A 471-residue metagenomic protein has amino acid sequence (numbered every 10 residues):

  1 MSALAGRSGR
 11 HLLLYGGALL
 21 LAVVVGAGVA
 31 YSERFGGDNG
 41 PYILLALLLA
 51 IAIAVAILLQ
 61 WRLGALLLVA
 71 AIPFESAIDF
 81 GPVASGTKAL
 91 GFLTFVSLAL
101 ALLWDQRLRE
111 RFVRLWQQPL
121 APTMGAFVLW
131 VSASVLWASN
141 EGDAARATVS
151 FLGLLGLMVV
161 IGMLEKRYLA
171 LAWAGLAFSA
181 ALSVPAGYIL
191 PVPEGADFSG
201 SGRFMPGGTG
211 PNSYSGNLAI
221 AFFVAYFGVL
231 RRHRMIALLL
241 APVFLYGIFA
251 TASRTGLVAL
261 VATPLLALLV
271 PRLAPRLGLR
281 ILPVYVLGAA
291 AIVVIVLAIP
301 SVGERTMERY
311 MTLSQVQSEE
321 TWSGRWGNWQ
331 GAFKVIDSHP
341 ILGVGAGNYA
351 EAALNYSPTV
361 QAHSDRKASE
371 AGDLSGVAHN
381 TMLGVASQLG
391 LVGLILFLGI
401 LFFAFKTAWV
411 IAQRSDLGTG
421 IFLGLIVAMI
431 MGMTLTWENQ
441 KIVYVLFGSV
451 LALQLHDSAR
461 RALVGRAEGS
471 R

Functional and structural regions predicted by a protein language model:
S2-A27, A50-A52, M124-V135, G153-L157 (+6 more regions): Alpha-helical transmembrane segments of multi-pass inner-membrane proteins
S2-V24, W409-G418, G432-E438, F447-R471: A juxtamembrane structural motif centered on a specific transmembrane helix
V29-P41, W61, P82-K88, E141-R146 (+5 more regions): Helix-loop-helix junctions and helix-breaking kinks within/between transmembrane helices of multi-pass membrane
L47-I57, T94-L108, I220-V229, V392-I411: Hydrophobic, aromatic-rich transmembrane alpha-helices and their immediate juxtamembrane boundary segments
I53-A147, L425-A428: N-terminal hydrophobic segments of proteins, predominantly signal-anchor/transmembrane helices of inner/organellar
A70, S76-F80, N380-L389, L417-H456: Membrane helix-loop boundary segments at the extracytoplasmic
M205, V316-Q330, S338, L342-L389: Long extracytoplasmic/lumenal interhelical loops at the membrane interface of multi-pass membrane proteins
L269, Q388-V427: Hydrophobic transmembrane alpha-helices and their immediate junctions
